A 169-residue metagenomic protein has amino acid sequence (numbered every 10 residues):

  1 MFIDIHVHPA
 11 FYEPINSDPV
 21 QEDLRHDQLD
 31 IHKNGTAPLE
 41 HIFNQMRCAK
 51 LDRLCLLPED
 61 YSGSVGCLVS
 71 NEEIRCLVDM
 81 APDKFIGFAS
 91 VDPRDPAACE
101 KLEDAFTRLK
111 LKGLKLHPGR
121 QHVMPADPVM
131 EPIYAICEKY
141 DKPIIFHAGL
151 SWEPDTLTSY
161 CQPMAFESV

Functional and structural regions predicted by a protein language model:
M1-P58, G63-V65: An N-terminally biased module of ancient metal coordination in phosphate/nucleic-acid-related enzymes
E13-S17, T156-M164: Histidine/acidic-residue-rich catalytic or RNA/ligand-binding cores of hydrolases and nuclease-related proteins
L39, N71-E72, Q162-M164: Well-ordered, non-membrane alpha-helical segments in soluble/globular domains
D52-C55, Y61-S159: Active-site gating/metal-coordination segments in enzymes
A165-V169: Short, intrinsically disordered, charge-balanced linker/junction segments flanking boundaries in proteins
